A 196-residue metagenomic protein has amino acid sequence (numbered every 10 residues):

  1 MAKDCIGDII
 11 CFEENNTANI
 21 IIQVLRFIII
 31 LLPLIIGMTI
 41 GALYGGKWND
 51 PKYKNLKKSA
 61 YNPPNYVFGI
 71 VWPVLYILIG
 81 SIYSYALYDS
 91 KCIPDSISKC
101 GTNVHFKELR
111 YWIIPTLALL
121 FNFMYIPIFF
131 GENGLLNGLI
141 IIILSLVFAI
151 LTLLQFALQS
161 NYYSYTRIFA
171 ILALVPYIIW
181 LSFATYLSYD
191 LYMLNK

Functional and structural regions predicted by a protein language model:
A18-Y44: N-terminal signal-anchor transmembrane alpha helix
G46-N62: Cytosolic, membrane-interface loops and tails of multi-pass inner-membrane proteins
A60-I77: Interfacial helix-start motif at the membrane-water boundary
W72-Y85, L117-F121, S145-L146: Core segments of transmembrane alpha-helices that mediate helix-helix packing or line hydrophobic substrate/ligand
L117-Y125, G138-L153: Hydrophobic alpha-helical membrane segments
I126-N137, L158: Membrane-interface helix caps and helix-loop-helix hairpins in membrane proteins
G134-L144, I168-A173: Non-cytosolic membrane-interface motifs at loop->transmembrane helix junctions
Q155-K196: Terminal transmembrane helical module of multi-pass membrane proteins
